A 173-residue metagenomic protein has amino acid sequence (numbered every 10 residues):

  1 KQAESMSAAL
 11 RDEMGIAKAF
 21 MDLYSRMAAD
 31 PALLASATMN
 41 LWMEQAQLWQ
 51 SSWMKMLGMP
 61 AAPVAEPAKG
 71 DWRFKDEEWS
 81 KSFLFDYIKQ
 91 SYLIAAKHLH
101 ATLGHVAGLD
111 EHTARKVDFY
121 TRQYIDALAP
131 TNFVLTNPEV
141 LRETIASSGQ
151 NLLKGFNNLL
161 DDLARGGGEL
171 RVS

Functional and structural regions predicted by a protein language model:
K1-S173: Amphipathic, low-complexity, repeat-rich surface-exposed segments
